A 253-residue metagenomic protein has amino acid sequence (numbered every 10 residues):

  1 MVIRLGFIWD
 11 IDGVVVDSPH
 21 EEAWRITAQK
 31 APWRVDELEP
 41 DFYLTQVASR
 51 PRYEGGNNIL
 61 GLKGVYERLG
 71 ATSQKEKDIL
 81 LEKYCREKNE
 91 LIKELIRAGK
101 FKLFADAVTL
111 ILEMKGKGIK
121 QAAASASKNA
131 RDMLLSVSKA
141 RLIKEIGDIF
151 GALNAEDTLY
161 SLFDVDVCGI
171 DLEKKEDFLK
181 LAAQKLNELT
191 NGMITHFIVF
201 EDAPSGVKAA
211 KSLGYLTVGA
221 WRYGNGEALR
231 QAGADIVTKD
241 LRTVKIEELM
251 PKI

Functional and structural regions predicted by a protein language model:
M1-A48: Active-site neighborhood of HAD-like aspartate-dependent phosphohydrolases
M1-G6, L112, K128-R131, L135-I253: Asp-based, Mg2+/Mn2+-dependent phosphohydrolase catalytic module
I8, K93-A123: Short, acidic loop-to-helix structural element flanking the phosphoryl-transfer center in phosphate-processing enzymes
V14, S125-S127: Conserved phosphate-coupling serine/threonine residues in phosphotransfer and NTP-handling enzymes
H20, R52, L103, K175: Conserved donor sugar-nucleotide recognition element shared by glycan-biosynthetic enzymes
W24, A28, A48, R52 (+3 more regions): Hydrophobic alpha-helical core bundles mediating ligand binding, dimerization, or RNAP-core interactions
R25-Q29, P51-Q74, Q184: Helix-loop "lid/cap" segments that line or gate small-molecule binding pockets
W33-Q46, V65-Y84, A155-F163, T190-T195: Short, surface-exposed acidic
